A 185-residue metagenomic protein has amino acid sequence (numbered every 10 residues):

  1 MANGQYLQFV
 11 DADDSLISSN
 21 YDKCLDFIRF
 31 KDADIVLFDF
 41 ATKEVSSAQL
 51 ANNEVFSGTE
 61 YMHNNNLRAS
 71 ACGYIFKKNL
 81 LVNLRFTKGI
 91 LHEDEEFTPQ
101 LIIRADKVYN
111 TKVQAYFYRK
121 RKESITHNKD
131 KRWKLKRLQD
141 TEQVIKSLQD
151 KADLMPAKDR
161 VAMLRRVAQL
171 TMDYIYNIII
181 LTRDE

Functional and structural regions predicted by a protein language model:
M1-N3, K23: Glycine-rich, basic loop-to-helix element that forms the pyrophosphate-binding segment of sugar-nucleotide handling
G4, A12, F40, K88 (+1 more regions): Short acidic donor-binding/metal-coordinating loop in glycosyltransferase active sites
L7: Short aromatic/hydrophobic "clamp" motif used to bind/position activated sugar donors
D11-L16, D34: The conserved acidic donor/metal-binding loop of glycosyltransferases
S19-A48: Conserved donor NDP-sugar-binding/catalytic core segment of glycosyltransferases
D39, S46-N66: Short, flexible, basic/aromatic active-site loop/helix in glycosyltransferases
G58-R132: Conserved nucleotide-sugar donor-binding catalytic segment
R119-E185: C-terminal subregions of glycosyltransferases and related glycan-biosynthesis enzymes
